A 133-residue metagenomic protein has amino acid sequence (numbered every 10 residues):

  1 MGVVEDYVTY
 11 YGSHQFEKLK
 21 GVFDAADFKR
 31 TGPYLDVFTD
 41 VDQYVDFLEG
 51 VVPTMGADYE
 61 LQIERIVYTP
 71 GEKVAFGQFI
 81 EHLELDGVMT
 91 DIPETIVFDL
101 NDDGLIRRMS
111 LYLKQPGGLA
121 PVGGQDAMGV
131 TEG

Functional and structural regions predicted by a protein language model:
M1-Q15: Short, aromatic-enriched amphipathic alpha-helices that serve as compact interaction elements
Y7, L19-K20, F28, Y44 (+3 more regions): Hydrophobic pocket/interface hotspot
Y11, Q43, T90: Soluble or luminal CAZymes and related metallo-dependent hydrolases
F16-E17, G21, A25-K73: A solvent-exposed, acidic/Ser-Thr-rich amphipathic alpha-helical stretch
E49-G133: A beta-strand edge to alpha-helix "cap/lid" segment located at domain peripheries
